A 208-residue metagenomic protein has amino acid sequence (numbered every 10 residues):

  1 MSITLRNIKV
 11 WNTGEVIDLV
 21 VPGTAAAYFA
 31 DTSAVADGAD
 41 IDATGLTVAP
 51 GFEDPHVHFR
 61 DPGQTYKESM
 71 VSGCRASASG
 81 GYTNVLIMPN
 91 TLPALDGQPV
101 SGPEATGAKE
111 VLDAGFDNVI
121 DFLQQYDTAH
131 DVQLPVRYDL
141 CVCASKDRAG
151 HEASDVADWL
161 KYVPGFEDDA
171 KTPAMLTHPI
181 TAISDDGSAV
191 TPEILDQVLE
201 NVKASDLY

Functional and structural regions predicted by a protein language model:
M1-G51: Histidine-rich, glycine-flanked metal-binding segment
S2, P50-F52, T181-A182, Y208: Hydrophobic "anchor" residues on beta-strands that sit immediately upstream of conserved functional sites
I3, G80, H178: Structured loop/turn residues at beta-strand edges in well-structured enzyme cores
I8, T24, G45, H56 (+4 more regions): Divalent metal-coordination and catalytic microenvironments
N12, P89, G187: Residues that line or immediately flank small-molecule/substrate-binding pockets and catalytic motifs
D37-T44, C74-S77, L195-Y208: Short amphipathic alpha-helices and their capping/turn segments at secondary-structure boundaries
T44-A129: Metal-associated gating/positioning segment near the N- to mid-region
L92-F122, D127-Y208: Histidine/acidic-residue-rich, glycine-tolerant segments that coordinate divalent metal ions
